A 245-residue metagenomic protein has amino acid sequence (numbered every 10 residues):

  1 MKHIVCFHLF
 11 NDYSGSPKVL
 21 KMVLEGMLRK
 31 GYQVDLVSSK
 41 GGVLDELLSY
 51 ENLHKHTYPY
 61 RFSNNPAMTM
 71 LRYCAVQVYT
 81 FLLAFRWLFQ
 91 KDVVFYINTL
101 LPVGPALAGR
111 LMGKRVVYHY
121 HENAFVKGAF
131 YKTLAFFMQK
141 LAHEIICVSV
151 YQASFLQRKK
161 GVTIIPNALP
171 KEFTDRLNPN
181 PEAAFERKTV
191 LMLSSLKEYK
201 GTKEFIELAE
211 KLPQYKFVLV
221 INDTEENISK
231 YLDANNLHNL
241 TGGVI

Functional and structural regions predicted by a protein language model:
I4-C6, A183-K200, I206-E210, V218: Conserved donor-binding/catalytic core segment of Leloir-type glycosyltransferases
F7-M22, K197-K200: A short, glycine/small-residue-rich beta-strand->loop->alpha-helix junction that serves as a flexible
D12, S63-N64, V103, M112-F130: A short, histidine- and acid-enriched strand-loop-helix "catalytic/donor-clamping" loop that lines the nucleotide-sugar
L36-V43, L193, K216-K230: Glycosyltransferase donor-sugar binding loop
V76-T80, V94-M112: An aromatic- and histidine-rich active-site surface loop
L88, V117-I146, S154-Q157: A conserved, positively charged/aromatic
Y151, A168: Carbohydrate-associated surface elements
L219-I221, I228-I245: Nucleotide-activated donor-binding/catalytic signature segment of Leloir-type glycosyltransferases, i.e., the conserved
